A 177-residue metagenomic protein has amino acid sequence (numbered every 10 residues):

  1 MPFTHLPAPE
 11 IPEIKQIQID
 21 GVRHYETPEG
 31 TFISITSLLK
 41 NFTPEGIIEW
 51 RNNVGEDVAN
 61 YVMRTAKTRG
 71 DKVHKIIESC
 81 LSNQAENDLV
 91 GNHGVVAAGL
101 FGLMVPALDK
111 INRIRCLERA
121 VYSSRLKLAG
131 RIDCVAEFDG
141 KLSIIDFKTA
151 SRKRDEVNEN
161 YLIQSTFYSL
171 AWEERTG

Functional and structural regions predicted by a protein language model:
M1-A129: Metal-dependent nuclease catalytic cores that hydrolyze phosphodiester bonds in DNA/RNA, characterized by
R115-G177: Mg2+/Mn2+-dependent nuclease catalytic core
